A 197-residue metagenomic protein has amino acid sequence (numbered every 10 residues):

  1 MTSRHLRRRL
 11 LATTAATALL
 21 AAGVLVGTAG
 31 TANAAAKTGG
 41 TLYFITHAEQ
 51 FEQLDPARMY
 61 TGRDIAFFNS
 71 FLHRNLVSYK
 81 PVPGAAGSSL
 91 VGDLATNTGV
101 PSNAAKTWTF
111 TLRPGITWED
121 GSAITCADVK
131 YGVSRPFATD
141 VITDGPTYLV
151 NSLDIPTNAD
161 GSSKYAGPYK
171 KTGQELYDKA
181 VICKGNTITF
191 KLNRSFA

Functional and structural regions predicted by a protein language model:
T2-A34: Secretory targeting and sorting signals
K37-T41, F71, D93-A95, N103-T107 (+2 more regions): Extracytoplasmic
G39-A48, T107-F110, V129-G132, I188-F190: Short, well-ordered beta-strand elements
I45-N103: N-terminal lobe/hinge region of extracytoplasmic solute-binding protein
T46-A48, V77-K80, G99-S102, L112 (+3 more regions): Sec/Tat-exported extracytoplasmic proteins
F71, N75, D93, I124 (+1 more regions): Extracytoplasmic/secreted proteins, especially bacterial periplasmic and envelope-associated proteins
T111, K130, R135-A197: Surface-exposed binding/hinge segments that line and control ligand-binding clefts or catalytic entry sites
